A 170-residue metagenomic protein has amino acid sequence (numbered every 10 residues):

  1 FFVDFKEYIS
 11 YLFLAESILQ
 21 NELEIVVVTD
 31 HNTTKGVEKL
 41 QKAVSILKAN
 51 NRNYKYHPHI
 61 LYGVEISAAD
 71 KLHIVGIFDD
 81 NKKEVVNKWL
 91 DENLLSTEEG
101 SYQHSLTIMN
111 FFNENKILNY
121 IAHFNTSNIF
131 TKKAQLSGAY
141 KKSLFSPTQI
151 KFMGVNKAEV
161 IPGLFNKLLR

Functional and structural regions predicted by a protein language model:
F1, H31, N125: Histidine-centered catalytic micro-motifs
F1-Y8: Acidic/histidine-rich helix-loop elements that form or flank divalent-metal/phosphate-binding sites at the catalytic
S10-L14, H104-T107: Well-ordered alpha-helical segments embedded in enzymatic catalytic cores
A15-N32, L118-Y120: Divalent metal-dependent hydrolysis catalytic cores, especially in the metallo-beta-lactamase
T29-K35, N128-F130, I161: Acidic-and-aromatic substrate-binding clefts and catalytic sites of carbohydrate-active enzymes
H31-N32, I66-S67, N156-V160: Short beta-alpha junction loops
V37-Q149: Extended substrate/RNA-proximal surfaces in nucleic-acid metabolism proteins
S45-L47, Q149, G154-R170: Conserved beta-sheet core of the metallophosphoesterase superfamily
